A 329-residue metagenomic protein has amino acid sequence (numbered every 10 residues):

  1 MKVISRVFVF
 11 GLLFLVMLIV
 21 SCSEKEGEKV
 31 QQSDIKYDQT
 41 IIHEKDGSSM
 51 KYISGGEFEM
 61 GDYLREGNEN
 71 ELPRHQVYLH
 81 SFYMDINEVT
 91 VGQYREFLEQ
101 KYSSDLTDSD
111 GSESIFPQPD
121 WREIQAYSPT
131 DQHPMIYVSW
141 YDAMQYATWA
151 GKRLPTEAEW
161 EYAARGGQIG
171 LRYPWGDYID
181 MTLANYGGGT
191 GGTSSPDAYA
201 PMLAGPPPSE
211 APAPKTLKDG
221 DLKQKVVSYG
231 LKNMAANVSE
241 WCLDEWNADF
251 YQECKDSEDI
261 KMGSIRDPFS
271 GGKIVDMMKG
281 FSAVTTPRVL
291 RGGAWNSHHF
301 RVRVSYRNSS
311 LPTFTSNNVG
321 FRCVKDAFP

Functional and structural regions predicted by a protein language model:
K2-V9: Bacterial N-terminal signal peptides that target proteins for export
V20-S21: C-terminal motif of bacterial Sec signal peptides marking the signal peptidase cleavage site
E24-S33: Bacterial Sec signal peptide processing site at the extreme N-terminus
K36-Y52: GGW-centered surface loops in extracellular recognition modules
M60-E66, Y78-L183, D244-A248, K325-P329: Active-site microenvironments of metalloenzymes and redox enzymes
E66-V77, I169, M234-P329: Surface-exposed recognition segments
R74, D120-Q132, G191, R303-N308: Short glycine/proline-rich turn/loop motifs
D131, N185-A235, Y251: Short, well-ordered junction/capping motifs at the entry into regular secondary structure
